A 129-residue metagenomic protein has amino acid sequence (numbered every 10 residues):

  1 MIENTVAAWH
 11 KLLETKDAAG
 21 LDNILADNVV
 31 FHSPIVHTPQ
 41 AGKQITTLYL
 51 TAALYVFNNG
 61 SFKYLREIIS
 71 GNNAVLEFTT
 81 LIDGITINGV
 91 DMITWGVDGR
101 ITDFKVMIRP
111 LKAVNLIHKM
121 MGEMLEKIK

Functional and structural regions predicted by a protein language model:
M1, L13, T38-G42: Alpha-helix N-cap/loop-to-helix boundary motif
M1-T5, G89-D91: A generic structural signal for ordered secondary structure
E3-I24: Short acidic-aromatic low-complexity motifs
V6, H10, Y49-L50, L54 (+1 more regions): A generic alpha-helix structural signal
W9, G20-D22, V29, G42 (+5 more regions): Hydrophobic pocket/interface hotspot
K11-L12, H37, L65, M92: Short N-terminal micro-motifs specific to bacterial/archaeal maturation and metal-cluster initiation sites
A19, D27-I69: A solvent-exposed, acidic/Ser-Thr-rich amphipathic alpha-helical stretch
L54-K129: A beta-strand edge to alpha-helix "cap/lid" segment located at domain peripheries
